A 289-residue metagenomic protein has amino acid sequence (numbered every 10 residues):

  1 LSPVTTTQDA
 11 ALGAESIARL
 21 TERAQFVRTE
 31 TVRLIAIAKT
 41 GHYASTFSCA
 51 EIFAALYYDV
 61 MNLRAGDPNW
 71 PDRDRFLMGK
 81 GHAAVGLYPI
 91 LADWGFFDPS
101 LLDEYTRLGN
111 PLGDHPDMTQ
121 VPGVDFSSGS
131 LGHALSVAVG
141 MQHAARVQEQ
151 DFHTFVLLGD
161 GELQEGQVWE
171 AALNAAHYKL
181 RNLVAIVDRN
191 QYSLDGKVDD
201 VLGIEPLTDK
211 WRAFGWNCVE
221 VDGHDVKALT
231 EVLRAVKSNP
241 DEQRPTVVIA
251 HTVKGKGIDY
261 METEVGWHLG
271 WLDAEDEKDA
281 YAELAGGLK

Functional and structural regions predicted by a protein language model:
S2-V27, T31: N-terminal hydrophobic or amphipathic helices/low-complexity stretches enriched in small/hydrophobic/Pro/Gly
P3, V226-K289: Glycine/aspartate-rich loop-and-adjacent alpha/beta segment that forms the canonical ThDP
A24-T40, D188-N190: N-terminal capping segment at the start of a domain
L34, F47-E170, A176-H177: Cofactor-binding active-site loop characterized by glycine-rich and histidine/acidic residues
E51, H82-A83, N190-Q191, D225 (+1 more regions): Glycine-rich beta-alpha junction loops
D74-F76, F152-V156, L183, E242-A250: Generic beta-sheet signal
Y88-I90, D117, Q167-W169, D195-D199 (+2 more regions): Short acidic, glycine/serine/threonine-rich loops at helix termini
G123, S127-S130, A134-N239: Thiamine diphosphate
